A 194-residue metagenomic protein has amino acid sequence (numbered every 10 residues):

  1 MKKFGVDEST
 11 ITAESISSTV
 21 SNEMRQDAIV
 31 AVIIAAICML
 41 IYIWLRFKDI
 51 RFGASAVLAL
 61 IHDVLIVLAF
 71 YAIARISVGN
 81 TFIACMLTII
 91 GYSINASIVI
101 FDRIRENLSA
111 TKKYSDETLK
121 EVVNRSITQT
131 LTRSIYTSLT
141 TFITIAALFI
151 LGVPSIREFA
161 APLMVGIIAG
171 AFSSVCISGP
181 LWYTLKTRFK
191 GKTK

Functional and structural regions predicted by a protein language model:
M1-K194: A structural signal for conserved, well-ordered secondary-structure elements that form binding/interaction cores
